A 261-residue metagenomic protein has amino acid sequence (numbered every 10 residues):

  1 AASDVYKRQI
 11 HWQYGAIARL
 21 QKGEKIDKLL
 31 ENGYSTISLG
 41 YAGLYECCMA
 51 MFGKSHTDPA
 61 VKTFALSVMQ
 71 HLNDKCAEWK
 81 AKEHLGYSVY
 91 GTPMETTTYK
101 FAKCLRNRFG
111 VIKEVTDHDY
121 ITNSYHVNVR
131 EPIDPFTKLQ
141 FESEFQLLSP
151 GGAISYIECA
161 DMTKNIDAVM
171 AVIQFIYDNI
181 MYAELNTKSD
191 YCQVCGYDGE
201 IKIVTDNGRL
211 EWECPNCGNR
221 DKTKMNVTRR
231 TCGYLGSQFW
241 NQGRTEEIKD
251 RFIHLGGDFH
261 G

Functional and structural regions predicted by a protein language model:
A2-Y6: Short, small-residue-biased leader/transition segments that mark boundaries at the very start of proteins
K7-I26, M69, L85-F101, D190-G199 (+1 more regions): A glycine-rich phosphate-binding loop feature that marks nucleotide/adenosyl-phosphate handling sites
K28-G40, V61-F64, V68, S149: Secondary-structure capping and boundary motifs in well-ordered enzyme cores
A50-T63, W79: Inter-helical turn/loop segments and adjacent helix faces that build the functional surface of alpha-helical bundle
M94-Y99, L105-I203: Catalytic alpha/beta core of large soluble enzyme barrels
E200-D206, K222-V227: Short Cys/His-rich "knuckle" micro-motifs
D206-N219: Cysteine-rich micro-motifs
N216-G261: Long insertion/accessory domains within large nucleic-acid-processing enzymes
